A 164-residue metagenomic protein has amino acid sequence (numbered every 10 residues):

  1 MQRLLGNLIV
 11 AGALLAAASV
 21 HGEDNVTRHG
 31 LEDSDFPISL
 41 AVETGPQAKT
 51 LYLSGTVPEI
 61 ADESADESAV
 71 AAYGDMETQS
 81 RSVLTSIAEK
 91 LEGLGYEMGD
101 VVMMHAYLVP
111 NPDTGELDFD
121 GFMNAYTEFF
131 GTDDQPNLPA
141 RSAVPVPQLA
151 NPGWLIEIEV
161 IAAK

Functional and structural regions predicted by a protein language model:
L4-L8, G12-T85, E89-H105, N111-K164: N-terminal presequence-like segments and the immediate start of the first folded domain
